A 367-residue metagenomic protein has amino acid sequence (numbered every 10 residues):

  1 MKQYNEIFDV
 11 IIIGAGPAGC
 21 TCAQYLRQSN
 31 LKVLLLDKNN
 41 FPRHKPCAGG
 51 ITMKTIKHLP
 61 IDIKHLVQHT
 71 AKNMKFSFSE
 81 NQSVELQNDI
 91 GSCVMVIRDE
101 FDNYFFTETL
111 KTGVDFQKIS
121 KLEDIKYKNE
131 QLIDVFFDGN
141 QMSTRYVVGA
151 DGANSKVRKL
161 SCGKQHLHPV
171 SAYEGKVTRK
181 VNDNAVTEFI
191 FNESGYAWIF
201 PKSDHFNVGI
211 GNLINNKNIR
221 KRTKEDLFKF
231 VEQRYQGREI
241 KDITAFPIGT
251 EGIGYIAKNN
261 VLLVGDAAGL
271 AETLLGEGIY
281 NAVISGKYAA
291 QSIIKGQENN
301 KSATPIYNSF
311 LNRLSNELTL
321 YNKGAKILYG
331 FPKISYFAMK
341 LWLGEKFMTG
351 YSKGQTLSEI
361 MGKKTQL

Functional and structural regions predicted by a protein language model:
K2-G16: Beta1/beta-strand and adjacent pyrophosphate-binding region of the FAD-binding site in flavoprotein oxidoreductases
I11, R27-P46: Glycine-rich FAD pyrophosphate-binding loop
I13, L36, A150, G265: Active-site flanking residues adjacent to catalytic metal/cofactor-binding acidic residues
A15, E108-G237, I253, G269: Predominantly flavin-linked oxidoreductase catalytic cores and closely associated redox partners
G19-C20: N-terminal Rossmann-fold NAD(P) dinucleotide-binding loop
G50-Y104: A conserved beta-strand/loop capping segment in the N-terminal third of enzymes that catalyze redox or closely related
D124, N216-I293: FAD/FMN-dependent oxidoreductases across multiple families
Q291-L367: C-terminal helical "tail/cap" subdomain of flavin- and related membrane-associated enzymes
